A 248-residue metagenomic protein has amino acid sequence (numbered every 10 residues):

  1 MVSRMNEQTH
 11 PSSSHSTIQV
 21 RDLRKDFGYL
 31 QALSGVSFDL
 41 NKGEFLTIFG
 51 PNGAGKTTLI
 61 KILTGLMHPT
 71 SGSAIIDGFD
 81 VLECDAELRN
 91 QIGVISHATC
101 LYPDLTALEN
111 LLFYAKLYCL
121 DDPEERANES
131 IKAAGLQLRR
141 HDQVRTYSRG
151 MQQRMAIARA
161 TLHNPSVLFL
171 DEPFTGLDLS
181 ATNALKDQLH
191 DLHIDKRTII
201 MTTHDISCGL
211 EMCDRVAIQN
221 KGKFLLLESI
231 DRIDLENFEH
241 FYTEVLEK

Functional and structural regions predicted by a protein language model:
F49-P51: The feature captures the beta-strand-to-loop junction immediately N-terminal to the Walker
T64: Helix-to-loop junction immediately C-terminal to a conserved catalytic motif
G72-D80, L88: Conserved ABC transporter NBD signature motif
L112, K116-R139: Conserved ABC ATPase "signature" region
L168-D171: Catalytic Walker B motif of ABC-type/P-loop ATPase nucleotide-binding domains
T203-H204: H-loop/switch region of ABC-family ATPase nucleotide-binding domains
